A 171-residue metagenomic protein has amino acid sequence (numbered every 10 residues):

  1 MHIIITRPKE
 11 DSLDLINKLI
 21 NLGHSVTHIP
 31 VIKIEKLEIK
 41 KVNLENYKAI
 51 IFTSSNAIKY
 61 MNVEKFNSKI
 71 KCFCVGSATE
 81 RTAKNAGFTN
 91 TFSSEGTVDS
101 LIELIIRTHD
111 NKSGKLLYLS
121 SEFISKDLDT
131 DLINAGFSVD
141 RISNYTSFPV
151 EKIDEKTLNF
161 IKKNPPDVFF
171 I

Functional and structural regions predicted by a protein language model:
M1-I171: Signature of uroporphyrinogen-III synthase
